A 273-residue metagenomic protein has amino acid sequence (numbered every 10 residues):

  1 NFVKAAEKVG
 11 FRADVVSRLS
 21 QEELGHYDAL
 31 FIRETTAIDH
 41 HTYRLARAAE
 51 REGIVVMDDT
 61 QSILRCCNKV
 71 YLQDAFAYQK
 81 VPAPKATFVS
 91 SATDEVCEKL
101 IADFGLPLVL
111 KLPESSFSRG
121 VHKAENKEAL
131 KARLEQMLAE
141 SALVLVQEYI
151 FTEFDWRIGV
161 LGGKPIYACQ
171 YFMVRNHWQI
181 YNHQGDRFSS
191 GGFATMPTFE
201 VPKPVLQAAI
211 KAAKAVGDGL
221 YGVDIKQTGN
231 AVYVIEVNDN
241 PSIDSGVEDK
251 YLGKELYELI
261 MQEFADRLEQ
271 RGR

Functional and structural regions predicted by a protein language model:
N1-K85: Conserved N-proximal alpha/beta basic substrate-recognition cap immediately N-terminal to, or forming the N-lobe
V3, E200, K214-A215, Q227-R273: C-terminal active-site "lid" helix and adjoining low-complexity regulatory extension at the edge of ATP-using catalytic
V15-R18, Q147, D218-G229: A short glycine-rich, hydrophobically flanked beta-strand micro-motif that places a catalytic Asp/Glu for divalent metal
L72, P84-A86, L108-R133, D155: Glycine-rich phosphate-binding loop of ATP-grasp-fold ATP-dependent ligases
F76-A77, I101-R119, S141-W156: ATP-grasp fold ATP-binding core
P84-P107: Rossmann-like NAD(P)H-binding beta-loop-alpha module
L108, P165-Y167, Y221, Y233-E236: Protein kinase-like catalytic core scaffold
H122-V216: Phosphate-binding site of ATP-dependent enzymes
